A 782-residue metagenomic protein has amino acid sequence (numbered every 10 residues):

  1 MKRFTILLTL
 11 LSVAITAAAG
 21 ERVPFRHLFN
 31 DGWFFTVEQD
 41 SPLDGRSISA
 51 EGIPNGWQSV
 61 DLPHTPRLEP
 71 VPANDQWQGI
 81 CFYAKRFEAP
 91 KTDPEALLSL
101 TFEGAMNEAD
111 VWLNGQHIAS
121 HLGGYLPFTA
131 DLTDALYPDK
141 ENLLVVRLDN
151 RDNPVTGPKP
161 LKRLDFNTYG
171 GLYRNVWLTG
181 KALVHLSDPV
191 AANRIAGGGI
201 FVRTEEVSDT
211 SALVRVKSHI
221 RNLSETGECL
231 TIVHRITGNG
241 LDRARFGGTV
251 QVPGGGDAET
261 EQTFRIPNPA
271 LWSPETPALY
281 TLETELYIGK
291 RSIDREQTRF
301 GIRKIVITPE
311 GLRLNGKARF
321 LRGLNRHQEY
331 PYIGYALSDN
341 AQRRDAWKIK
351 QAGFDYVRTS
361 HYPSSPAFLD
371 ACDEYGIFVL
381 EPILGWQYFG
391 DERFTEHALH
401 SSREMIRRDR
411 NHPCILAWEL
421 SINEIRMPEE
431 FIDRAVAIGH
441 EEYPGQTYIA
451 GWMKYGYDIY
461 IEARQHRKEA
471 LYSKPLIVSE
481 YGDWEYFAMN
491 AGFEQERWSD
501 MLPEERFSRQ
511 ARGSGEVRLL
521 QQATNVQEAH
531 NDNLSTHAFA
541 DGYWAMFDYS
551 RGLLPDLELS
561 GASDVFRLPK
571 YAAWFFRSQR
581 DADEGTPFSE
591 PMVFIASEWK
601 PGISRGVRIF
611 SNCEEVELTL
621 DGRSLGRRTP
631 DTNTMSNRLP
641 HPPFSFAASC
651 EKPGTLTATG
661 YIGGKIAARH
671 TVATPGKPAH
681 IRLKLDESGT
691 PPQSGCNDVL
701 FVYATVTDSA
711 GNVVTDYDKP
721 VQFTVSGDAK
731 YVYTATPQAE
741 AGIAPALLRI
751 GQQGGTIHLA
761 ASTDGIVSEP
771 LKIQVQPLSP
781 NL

Functional and structural regions predicted by a protein language model:
G20-E103, T156-R163, Y169-L172, V184 (+2 more regions): Extended carbohydrate-recognition surfaces in non-catalytic/accessory domains of CAZymes and lectin-like proteins
R46, G227-V233, P274-T281, N612-E614 (+4 more regions): Short flexible loop/turn segments that cap and initiate beta-strands
P63-A89, D93-F102, M106-L113, A119-L122 (+6 more regions): Active-site-adjacent substrate/metal-binding segments within catalytic domains of carbohydrate-active enzymes
Q78-N193, G197, L223-S224, I377-F378 (+4 more regions): Accessory beta-strand-rich segments of carbohydrate-active enzymes
Y137-E141, K217-V306, F646, I662 (+2 more regions): Extended acidic/polar, glycine-enriched regions that form or flank non-catalytic beta-rich accessory modules
T210-Q251, T260-Q262, G606-R627, T655-G660 (+2 more regions): Beta-strand-rich binding/interaction modules
V216-I220, E283-E285, I609-S611, T659 (+3 more regions): Beta-strand-rich structural segments
K290-R291, A346-K348, Y356-F576, F588-S597: Substrate-binding/catalytic cleft of secreted carbohydrate-active enzymes, primarily glycoside hydrolases
